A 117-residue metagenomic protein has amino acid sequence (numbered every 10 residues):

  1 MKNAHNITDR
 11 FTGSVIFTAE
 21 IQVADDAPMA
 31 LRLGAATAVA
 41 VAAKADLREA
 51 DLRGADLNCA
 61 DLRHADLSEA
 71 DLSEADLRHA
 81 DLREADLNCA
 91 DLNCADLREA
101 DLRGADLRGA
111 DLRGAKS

Functional and structural regions predicted by a protein language model:
M1-G34: Terminal amphipathic alpha-helical/low-complexity segments used for targeting or macromolecular assembly
Q22-S117: Tandem repeat scaffolds
